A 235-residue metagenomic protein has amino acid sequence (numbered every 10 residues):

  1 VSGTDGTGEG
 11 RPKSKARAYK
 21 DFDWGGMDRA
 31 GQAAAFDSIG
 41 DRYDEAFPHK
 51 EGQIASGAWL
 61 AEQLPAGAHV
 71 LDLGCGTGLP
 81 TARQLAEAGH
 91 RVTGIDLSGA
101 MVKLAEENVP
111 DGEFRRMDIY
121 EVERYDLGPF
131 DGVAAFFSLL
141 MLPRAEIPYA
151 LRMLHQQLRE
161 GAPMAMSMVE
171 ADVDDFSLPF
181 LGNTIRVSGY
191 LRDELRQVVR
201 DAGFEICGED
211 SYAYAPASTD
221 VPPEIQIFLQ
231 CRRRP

Functional and structural regions predicted by a protein language model:
G10-A66, D172: Conserved class I S-adenosyl-L-methionine
L71, T77-V122: Class I SAM-dependent methyltransferase SAM/SAH-binding core
R124-V133: A short acidic, Gly/Pro-enriched loop at the edge of an enzyme's catalytic core that lines a small-molecule cofactor
P148-E160: A short glycine-rich, Lys/Arg-flanked "PGG" loop and its adjoining helix->strand segment in the class I
G161-M168: Conserved beta-strand signature within the Rossmann-like core of class I S-adenosyl-L-methionine
V169-R186: Short, glycine-/aromatic-enriched active-site segment of Class I SAM-dependent methyltransferases
V187-G203: Short alpha-helix
A215-P235: Core SAM-dependent methyltransferase catalytic element
